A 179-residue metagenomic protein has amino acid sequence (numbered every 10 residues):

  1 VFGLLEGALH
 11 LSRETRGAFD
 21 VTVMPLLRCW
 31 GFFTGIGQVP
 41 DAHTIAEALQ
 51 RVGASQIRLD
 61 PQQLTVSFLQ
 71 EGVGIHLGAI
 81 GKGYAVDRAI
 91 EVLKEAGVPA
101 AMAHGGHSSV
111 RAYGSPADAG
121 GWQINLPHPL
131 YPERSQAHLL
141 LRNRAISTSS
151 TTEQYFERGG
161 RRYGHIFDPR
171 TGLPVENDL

Functional and structural regions predicted by a protein language model:
V1-L179: Mature catalytic core of soluble alpha/beta enzymes
